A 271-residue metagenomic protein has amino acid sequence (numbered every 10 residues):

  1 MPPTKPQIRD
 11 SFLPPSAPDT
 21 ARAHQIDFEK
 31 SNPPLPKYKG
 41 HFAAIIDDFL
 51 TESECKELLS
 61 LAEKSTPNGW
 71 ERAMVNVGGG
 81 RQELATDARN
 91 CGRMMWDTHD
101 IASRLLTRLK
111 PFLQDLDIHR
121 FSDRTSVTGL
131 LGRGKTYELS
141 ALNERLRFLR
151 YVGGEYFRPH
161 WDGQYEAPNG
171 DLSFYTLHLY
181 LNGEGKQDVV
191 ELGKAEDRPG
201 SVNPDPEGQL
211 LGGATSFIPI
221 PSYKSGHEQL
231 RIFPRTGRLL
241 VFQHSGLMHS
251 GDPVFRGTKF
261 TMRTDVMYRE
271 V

Functional and structural regions predicted by a protein language model:
M1-L239, G246-V271: Fe(II)/2-oxoglutarate oxygenase catalytic core
